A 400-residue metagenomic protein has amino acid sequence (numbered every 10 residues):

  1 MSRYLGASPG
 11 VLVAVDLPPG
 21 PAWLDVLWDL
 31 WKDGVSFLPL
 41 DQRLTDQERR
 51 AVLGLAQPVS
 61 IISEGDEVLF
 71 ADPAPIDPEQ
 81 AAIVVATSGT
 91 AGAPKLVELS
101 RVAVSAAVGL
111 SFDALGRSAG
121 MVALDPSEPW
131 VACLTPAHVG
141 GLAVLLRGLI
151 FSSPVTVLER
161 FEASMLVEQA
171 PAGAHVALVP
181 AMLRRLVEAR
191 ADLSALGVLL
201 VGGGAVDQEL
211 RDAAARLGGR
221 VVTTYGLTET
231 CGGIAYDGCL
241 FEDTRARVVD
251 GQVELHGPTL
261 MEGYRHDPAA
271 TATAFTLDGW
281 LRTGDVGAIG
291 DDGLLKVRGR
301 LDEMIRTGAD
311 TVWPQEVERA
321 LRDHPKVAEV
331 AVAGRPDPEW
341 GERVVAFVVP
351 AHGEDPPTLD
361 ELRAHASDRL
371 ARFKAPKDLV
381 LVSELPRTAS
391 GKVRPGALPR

Functional and structural regions predicted by a protein language model:
M1-V15, T45, R49-R50, V59 (+3 more regions): ANL superfamily AMP-binding
R3-L44, A132-L134: Conserved AMP-binding/adenylate-forming
L17-P18, L38-A51, C133, S153-P171 (+1 more regions): ATP-dependent adenylate-forming carboxylate-activation enzymes
G54-E64, V97-L186, V198, V222: AMP-binding/adenylate-forming
L69-A86, A93, E98, S118-W130: Conserved pre-ATP/AMP-binding loop-to-beta segment of ANL
H175-L178, L186-C239, R247: Gly/Ser/Thr-rich phosphate-binding loop
R220, L240, V249-A274, T307-V312: Conserved ATP/PPi-binding loop(s) of AMP-dependent carboxylate-activating enzymes
G257, G263, V286-K374, E384 (+2 more regions): AMP-binding/adenylate-forming catalytic core of the ANL superfamily
